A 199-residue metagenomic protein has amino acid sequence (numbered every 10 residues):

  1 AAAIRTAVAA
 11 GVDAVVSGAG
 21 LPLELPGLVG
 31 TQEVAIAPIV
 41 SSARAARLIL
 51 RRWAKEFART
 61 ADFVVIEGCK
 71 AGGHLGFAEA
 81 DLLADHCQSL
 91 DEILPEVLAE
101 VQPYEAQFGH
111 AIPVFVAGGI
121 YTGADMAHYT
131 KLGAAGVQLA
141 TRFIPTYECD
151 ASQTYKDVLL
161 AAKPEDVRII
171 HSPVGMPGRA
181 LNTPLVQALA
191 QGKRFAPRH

Functional and structural regions predicted by a protein language model:
A1-Q107: Active-site entrance/lid segments in N-terminal catalytic domains of soluble metabolic enzymes
G18, A117-G118: Short His-Asn-centered micro-motif
L21-P22, I120-T122: Gly/Ser/Thr-rich loops at beta-strand to alpha-helix junctions that form or flank small-molecule/cofactor-binding
A71-F115, Y121-H199: Conserved active-site-proximal phosphate/metal-binding subdomains
